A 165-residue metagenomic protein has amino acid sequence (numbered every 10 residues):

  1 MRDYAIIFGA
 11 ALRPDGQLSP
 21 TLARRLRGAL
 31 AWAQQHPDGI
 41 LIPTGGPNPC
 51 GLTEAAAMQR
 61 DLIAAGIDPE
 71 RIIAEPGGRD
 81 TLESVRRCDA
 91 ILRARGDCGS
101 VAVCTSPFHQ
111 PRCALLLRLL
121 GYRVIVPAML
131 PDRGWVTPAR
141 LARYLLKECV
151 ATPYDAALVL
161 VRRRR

Functional and structural regions predicted by a protein language model:
R2-R140: A structural signal for short, hydrophobic/glycine-enriched beta-strand patches
T137-R165: A transmembrane-helix-recognition feature enriched in membrane-embedded lipid enzymes and envelope glyco-/phospholipid
